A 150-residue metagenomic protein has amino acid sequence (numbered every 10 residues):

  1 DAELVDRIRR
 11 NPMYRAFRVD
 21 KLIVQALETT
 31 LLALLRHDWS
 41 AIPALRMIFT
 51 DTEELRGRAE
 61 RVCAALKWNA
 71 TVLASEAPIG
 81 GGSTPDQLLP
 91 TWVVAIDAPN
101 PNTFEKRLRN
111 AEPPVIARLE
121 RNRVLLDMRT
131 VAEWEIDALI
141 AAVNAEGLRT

Functional and structural regions predicted by a protein language model:
D1-C63: Active-site C-terminal subdomain of aminotransferase-like
R56-W134: Conserved C-terminal alpha-helix-loop-beta "cap" of PLP-dependent enzymes that closes/shapes the active-site mouth
E135-A142: Charge-rich, low-aromatic oligomerization/scaffolding segments with amphipathic character
L148-T150: Acidic, low-complexity intrinsically disordered tails
